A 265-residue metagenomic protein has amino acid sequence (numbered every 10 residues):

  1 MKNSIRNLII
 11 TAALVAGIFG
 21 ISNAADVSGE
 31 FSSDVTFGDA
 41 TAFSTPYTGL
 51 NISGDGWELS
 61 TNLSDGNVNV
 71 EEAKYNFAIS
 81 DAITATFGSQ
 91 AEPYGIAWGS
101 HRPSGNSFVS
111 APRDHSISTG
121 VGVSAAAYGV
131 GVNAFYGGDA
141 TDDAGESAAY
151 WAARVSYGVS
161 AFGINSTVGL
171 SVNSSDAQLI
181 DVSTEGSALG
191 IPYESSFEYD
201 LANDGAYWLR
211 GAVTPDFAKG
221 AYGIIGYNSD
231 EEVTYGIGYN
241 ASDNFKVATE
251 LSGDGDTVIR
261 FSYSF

Functional and structural regions predicted by a protein language model:
M1-S28, S80-A82: Cleavable N-terminal export/targeting peptides
A25-S33, D55-L59, A85-F87, V130-A134 (+6 more regions): Transmembrane beta-strands of outer-membrane beta-barrel proteins
A25-T36, T41-D139, S156-G158: Outer membrane beta-barrel
S32-G38, S60-S64, G88-E92, F135-T141 (+5 more regions): Outer-membrane beta-barrel pore domains and translocons
T41-T48, N67-E71, H115-T119, A126 (+5 more regions): Residues that define the transmembrane beta-barrel architecture of outer-membrane proteins
F77, Y235, Y239, D243 (+1 more regions): Outer-membrane beta-barrel "beta-signal"
S80, T84, T214-A218, S242: Residue-level recognition of beta-strand termini and adjacent short loop/turns
E146-E232: Detector for outer-membrane/organellar transmembrane beta-barrel domains, recognizing the amphipathic beta-strand
